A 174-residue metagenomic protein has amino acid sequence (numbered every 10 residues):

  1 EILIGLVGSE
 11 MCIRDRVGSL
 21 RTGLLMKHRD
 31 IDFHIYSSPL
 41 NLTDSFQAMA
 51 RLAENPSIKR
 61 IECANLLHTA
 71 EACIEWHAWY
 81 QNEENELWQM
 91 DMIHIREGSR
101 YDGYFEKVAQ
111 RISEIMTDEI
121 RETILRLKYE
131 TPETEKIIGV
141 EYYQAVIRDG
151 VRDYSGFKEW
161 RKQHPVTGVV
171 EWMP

Functional and structural regions predicted by a protein language model:
E1-G8, I13: Single conserved hydrophobic/aromatic residue that forms the stacking wall/gate of nucleotide- or nucleobase-binding
I4, G23-H28: Short glycine-biased active-site loop of nucleotidyltransferases that positions the nucleotide triphosphate and helps
R14-R21: Short gly/ser-rich loop at a beta-strand->alpha-helix junction or flexible surface loop bordering the NTP-binding
M26-M49: Catalytic metal-binding acidic patch
P39-T43, N85-E86, E97-R100: Short, charged/polar surface micro-motifs in flexible loops or helix N-caps
P56-R96: Conserved catalytic core of two-metal-ion nucleotidyltransferases
Q89-P174: Catalytic cores of NTP-dependent nucleotidyl/adenyl transfer enzymes across multiple folds
